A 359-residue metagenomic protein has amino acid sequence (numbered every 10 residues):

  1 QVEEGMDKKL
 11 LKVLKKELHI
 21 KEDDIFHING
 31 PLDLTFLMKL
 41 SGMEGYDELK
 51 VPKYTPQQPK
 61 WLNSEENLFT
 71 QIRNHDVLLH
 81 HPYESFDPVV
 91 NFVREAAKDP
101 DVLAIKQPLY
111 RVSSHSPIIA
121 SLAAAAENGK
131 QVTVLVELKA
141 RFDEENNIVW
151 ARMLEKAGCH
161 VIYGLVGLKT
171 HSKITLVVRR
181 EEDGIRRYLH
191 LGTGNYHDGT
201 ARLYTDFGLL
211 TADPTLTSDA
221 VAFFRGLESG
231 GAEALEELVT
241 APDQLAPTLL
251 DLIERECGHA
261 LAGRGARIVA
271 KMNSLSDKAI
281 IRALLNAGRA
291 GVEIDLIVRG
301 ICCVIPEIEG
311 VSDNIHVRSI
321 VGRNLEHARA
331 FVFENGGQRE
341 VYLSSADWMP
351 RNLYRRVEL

Functional and structural regions predicted by a protein language model:
Q1-I268, N286-A290, C302-E326, A330-L359: N-terminal localization/anchoring segments of enzymes in phospholipid and broader phosphate metabolism
N273: Cofactor-pocket helix-loop regions in the catalytic cores of large enzyme subunits
K278-I281, L285: Glycine/threonine-rich ATP-lid/beta-loop region of ATP-binding domains
E293-I297: Hydrophobic alpha/beta core scaffold segments
